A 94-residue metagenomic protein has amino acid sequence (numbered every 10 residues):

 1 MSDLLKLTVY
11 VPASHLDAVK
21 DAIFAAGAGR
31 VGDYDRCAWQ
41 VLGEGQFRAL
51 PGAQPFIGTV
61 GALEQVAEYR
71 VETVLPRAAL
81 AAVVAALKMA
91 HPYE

Functional and structural regions predicted by a protein language model:
M1-E94: Hydrophobic structural segments
